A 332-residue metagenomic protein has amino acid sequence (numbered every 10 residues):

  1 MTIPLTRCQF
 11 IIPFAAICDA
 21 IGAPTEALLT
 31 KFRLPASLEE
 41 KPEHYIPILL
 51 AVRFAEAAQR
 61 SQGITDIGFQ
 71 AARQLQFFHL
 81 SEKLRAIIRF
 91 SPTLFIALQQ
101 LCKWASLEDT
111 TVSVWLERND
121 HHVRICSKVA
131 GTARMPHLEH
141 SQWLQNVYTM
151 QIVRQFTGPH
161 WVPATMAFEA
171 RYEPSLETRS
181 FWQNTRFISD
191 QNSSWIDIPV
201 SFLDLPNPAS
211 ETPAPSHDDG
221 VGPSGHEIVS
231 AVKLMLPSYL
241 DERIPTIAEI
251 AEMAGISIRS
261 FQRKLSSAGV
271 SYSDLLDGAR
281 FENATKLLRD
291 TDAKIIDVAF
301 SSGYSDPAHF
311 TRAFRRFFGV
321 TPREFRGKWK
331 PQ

Functional and structural regions predicted by a protein language model:
M1-R124: N-terminal low-complexity or simple alpha-helical regulatory segments that function as activation/interaction modules
T6, A20, H137, S141 (+2 more regions): Short, contiguous, pocket-lining structural segments that sit at or immediately flank catalytic/ligand-binding sites
E82-I87, G131-M135, P215-D219: Short hinge/gating elements
A97, Q145-Y148, I228: Internal, well-ordered alpha-helical segments in soluble enzyme and binding-protein domains
S113-F202: DNA-contacting interfaces and partner/effector-binding or oligomerization modules in DNA-centric proteins
Y172-Q332: Extended mid-to-C-terminal alpha-helical interaction segments
